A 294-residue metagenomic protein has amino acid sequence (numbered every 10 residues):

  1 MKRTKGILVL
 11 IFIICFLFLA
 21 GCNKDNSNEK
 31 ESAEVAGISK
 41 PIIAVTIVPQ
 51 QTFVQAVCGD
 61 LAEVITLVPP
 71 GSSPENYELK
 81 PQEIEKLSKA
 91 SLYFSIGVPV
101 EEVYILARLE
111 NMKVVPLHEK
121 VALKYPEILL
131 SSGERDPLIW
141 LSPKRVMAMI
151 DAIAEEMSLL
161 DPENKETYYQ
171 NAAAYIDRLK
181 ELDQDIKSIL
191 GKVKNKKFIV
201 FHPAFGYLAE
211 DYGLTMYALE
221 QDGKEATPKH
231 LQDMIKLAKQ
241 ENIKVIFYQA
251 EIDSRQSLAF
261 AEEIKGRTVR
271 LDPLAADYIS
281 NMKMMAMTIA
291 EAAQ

Functional and structural regions predicted by a protein language model:
M1-V9: Bacterial N-terminal signal peptides that target proteins for export
K2, A20-G21: Short, low-complexity interaction segments enriched in Ser/Thr/Pro/Gly
V9-F18: Bacterial N-terminal signal peptides
G21-Q294: Extracytoplasmic metal-acquisition and chelation regions
